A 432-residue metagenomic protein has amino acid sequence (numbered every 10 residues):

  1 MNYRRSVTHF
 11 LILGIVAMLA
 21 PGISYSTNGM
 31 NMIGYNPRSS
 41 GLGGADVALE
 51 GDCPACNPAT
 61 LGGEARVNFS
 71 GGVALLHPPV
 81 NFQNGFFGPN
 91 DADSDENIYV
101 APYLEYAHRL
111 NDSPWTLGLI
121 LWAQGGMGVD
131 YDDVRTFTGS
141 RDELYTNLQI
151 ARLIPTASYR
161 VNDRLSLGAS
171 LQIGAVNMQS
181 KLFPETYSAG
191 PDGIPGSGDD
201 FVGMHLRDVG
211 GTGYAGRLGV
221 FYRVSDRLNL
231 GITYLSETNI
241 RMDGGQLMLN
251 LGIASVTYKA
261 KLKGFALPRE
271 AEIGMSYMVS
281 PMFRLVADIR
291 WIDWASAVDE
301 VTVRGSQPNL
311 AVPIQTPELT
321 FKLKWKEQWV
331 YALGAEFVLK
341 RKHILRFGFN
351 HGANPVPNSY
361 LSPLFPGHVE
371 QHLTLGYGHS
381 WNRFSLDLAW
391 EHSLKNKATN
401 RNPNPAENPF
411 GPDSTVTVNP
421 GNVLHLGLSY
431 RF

Functional and structural regions predicted by a protein language model:
N2-L11: Bacterial N-terminal signal peptides that target proteins for export
L13-G14, S24: Cleavable N-terminal signal peptides
Y25-S40, V47, F87-N90, Y99-F432: Outer-membrane beta-barrel porins/channels
M30-G43, G62-V80: Transmembrane beta-strand segments of Gram-negative outer membrane beta-barrel proteins
V47-L49, P54-V67, Y106-D112: Outer-membrane beta-barrel pore proteins
G71-V100: Mid-chain, structured segments of secreted extracytoplasmic proteins
